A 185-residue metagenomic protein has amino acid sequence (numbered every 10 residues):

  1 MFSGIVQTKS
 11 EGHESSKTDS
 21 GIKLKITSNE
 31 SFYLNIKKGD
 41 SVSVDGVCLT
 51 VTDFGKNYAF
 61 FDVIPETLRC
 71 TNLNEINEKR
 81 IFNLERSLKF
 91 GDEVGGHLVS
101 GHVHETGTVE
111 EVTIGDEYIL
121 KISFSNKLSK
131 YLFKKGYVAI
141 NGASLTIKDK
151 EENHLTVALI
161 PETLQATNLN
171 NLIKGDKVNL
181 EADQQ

Functional and structural regions predicted by a protein language model:
M1-Q185: Conserved loop->alpha-helix
